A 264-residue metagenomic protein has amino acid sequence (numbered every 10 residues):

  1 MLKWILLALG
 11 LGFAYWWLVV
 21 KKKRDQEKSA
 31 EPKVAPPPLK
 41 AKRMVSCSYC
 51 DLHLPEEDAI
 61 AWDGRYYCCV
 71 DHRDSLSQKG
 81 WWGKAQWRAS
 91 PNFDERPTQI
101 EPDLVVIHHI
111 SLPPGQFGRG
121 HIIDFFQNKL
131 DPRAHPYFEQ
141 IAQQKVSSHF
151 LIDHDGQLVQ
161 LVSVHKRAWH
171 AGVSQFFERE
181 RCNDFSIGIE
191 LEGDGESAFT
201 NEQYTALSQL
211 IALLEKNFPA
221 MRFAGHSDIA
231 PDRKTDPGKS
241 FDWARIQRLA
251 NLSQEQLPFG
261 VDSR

Functional and structural regions predicted by a protein language model:
K3-L18: Core hydrophobic alpha-helical membrane-spanning segments
K23-S48: Short juxtamembrane segments adjacent to a transmembrane helix
C47-C50, C68: Short cysteine-rich clusters marking metal-coordination/redox-active sites
E57-A59: Short Cys/His-rich "knuckle" micro-motifs
A61-R73: Cysteine-rich micro-motifs
D74-E178: N-terminal catalytic cores of peptidoglycan-degrading enzymes
L76-W82, E180, F185, D194-R264: Basic/polar, cationic surfaces and motifs that engage anionic cell-wall and phosphate/carboxylate ligands
